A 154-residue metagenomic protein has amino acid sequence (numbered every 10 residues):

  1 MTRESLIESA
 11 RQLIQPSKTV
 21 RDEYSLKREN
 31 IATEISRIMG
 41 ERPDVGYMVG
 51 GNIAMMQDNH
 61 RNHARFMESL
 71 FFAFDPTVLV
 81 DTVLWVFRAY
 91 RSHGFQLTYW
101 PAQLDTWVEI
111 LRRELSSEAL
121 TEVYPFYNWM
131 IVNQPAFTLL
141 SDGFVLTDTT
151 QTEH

Functional and structural regions predicted by a protein language model:
M1-D105, I110-H154: Core of compact, soluble alpha-helical bundle domains
